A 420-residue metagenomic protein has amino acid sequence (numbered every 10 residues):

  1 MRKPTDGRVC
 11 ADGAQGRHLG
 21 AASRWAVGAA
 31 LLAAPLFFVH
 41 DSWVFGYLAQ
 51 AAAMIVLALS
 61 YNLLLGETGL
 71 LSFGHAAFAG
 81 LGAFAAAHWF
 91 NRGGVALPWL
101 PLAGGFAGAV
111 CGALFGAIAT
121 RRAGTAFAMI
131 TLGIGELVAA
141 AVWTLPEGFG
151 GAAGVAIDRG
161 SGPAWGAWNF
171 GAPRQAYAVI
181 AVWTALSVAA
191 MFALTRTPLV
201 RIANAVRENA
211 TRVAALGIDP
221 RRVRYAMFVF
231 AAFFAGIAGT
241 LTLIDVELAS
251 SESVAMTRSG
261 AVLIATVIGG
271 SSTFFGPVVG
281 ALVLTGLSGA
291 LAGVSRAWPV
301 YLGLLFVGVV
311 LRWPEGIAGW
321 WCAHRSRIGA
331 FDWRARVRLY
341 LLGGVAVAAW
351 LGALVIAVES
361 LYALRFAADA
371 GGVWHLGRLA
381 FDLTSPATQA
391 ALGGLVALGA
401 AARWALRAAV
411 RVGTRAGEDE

Functional and structural regions predicted by a protein language model:
R2-E420: Transmembrane alpha-helices and adjacent helix-loop boundaries
